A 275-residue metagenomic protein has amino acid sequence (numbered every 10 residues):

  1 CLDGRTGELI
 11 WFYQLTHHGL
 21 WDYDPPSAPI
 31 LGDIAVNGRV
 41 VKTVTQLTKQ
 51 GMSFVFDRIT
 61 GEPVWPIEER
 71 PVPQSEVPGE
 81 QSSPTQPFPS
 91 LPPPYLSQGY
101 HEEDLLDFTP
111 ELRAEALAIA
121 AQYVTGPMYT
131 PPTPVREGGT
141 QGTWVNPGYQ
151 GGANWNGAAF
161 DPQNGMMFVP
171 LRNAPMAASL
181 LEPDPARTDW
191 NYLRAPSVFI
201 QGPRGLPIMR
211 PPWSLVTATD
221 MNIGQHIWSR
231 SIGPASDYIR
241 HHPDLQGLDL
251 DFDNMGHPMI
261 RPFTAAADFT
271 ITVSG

Functional and structural regions predicted by a protein language model:
C1-G275: Beta-sheet-rich non-transmembrane sensory/scaffold domains
